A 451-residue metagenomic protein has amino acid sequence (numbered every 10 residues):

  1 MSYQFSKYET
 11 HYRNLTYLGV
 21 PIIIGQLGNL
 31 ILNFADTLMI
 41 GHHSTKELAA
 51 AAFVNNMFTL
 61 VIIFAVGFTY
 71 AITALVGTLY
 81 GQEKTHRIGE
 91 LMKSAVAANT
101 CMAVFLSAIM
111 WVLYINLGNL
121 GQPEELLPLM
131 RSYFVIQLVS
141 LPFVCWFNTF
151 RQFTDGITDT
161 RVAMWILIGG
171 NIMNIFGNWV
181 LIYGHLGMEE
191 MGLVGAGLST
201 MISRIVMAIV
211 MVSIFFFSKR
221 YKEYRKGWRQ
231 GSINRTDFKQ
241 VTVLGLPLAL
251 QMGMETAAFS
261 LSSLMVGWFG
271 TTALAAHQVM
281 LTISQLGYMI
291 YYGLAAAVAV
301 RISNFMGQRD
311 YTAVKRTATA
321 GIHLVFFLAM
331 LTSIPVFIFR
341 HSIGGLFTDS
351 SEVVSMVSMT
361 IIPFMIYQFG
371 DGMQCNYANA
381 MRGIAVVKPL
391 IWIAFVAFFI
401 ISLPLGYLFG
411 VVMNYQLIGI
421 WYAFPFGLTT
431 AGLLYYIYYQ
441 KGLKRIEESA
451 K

Functional and structural regions predicted by a protein language model:
M1-I22, V76-P142, M188-L246, I302-Y367 (+1 more regions): Short alpha-helical transmembrane segments in multi-pass integral membrane proteins
K7-L38, H42-H43, T59-A71, L75 (+5 more regions): N-terminal transmembrane alpha-helices
Y17-D36, I136, G170, S203-M207 (+4 more regions): Transmembrane helical elements of multi-pass membrane transporters/channels
Q26-L30, I63, A103, S107 (+12 more regions): Residue-level hotspots within the lipid-embedded alpha helices of multi-pass solute transporters
L27, I31-A49, L117-E124, V180-L193 (+4 more regions): Helix-terminus/linker motif at the lipid-water interface of multi-pass membrane proteins
T45-N56, M130, F134, G197 (+3 more regions): Small-residue hotspots at the loop-to-helix junctions and early N-terminal turns of transmembrane alpha-helices
L48-W111, V144-A163, S263, A276-R340 (+1 more regions): Small-residue-rich hydrophobic transmembrane alpha-helices
T69, T73, Q137-D155, A163-N171 (+6 more regions): Short runs within selected transmembrane alpha-helices of multi-pass transporters and secretion channels
